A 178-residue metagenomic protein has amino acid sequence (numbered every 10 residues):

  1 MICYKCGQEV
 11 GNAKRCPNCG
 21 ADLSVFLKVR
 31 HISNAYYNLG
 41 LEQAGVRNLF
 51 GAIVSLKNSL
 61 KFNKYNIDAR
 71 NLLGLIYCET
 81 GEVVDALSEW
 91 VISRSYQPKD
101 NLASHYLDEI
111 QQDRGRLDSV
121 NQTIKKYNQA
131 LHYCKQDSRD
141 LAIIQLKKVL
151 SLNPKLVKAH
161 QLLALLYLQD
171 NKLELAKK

Functional and structural regions predicted by a protein language model:
G20-R30: Short Cys/His-rich micro-motifs in 6-15 aa windows
S24, L60-K61, I92-S95, L150-S151: Conserved structural position within tetratricopeptide repeats
